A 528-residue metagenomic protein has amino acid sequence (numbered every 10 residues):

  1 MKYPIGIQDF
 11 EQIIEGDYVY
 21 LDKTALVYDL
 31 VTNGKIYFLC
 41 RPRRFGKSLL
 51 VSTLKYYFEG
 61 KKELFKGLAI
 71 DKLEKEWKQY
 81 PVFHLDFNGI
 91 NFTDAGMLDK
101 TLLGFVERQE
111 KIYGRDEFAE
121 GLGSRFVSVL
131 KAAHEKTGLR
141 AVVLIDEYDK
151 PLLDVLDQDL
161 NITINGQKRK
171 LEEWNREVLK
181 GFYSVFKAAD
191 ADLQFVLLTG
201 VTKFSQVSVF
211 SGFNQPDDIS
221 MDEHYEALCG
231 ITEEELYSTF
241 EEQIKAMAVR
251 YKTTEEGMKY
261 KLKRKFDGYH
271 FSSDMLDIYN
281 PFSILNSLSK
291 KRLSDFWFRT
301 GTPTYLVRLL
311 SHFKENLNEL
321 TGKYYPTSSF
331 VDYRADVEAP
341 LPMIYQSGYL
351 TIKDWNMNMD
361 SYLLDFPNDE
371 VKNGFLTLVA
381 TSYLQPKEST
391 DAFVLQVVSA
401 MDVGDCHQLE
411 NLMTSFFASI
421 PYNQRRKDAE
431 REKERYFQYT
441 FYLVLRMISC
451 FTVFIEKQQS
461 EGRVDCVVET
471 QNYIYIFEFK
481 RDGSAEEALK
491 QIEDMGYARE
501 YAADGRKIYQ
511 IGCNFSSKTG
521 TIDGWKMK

Functional and structural regions predicted by a protein language model:
M1-K433, I448: Phosphate-binding site recognition
R43, K203, T470, K480-G483 (+1 more regions): A short beta-strand motif that forms part of the nucleic acid-binding face of small beta-barrel RNA-binding folds
A133-T137, M447-Q471: Active-site metal-binding core of divalent-cation-utilizing nuclease and nuclease-like domains
V142, Y473-Y475, Y509: Structural motif
N165-E177, R481-A498: Mg2+/Mn2+-dependent nuclease catalytic core
F182-A189, P342-L350, Y439-M447, I492-I511: Metal-dependent nuclease catalytic cores in nucleic-acid-processing enzymes, especially RNase H-like/related
F441, V464-R481, M495: Conserved catalytic cores of phosphodiester-cleaving nucleases, focusing on short active-site segments
E500, D504-K528: Domain-level recognition of nuclease-like catalytic cores that cleave nucleotide substrates
